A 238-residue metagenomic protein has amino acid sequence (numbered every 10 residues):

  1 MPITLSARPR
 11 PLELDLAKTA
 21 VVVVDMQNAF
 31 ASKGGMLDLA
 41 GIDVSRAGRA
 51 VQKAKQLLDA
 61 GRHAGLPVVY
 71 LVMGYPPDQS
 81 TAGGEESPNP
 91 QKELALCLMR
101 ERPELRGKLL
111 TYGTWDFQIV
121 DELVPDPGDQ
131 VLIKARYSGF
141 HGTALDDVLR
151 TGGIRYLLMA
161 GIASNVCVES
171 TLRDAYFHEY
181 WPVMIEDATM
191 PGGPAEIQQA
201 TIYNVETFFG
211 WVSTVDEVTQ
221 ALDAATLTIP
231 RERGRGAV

Functional and structural regions predicted by a protein language model:
M1-A20, A29, Q56-A64, T81 (+1 more regions): Active-site-adjacent betaalpha module
A17, G35-G61, L66-Y70: A short alpha/beta connector and helix-capping loop motif
T19-L39: Short, contiguous, helix-prone interaction/anchoring segments in small proteins
V23, Y70, M184: Short beta-strand "acidic-cap" motif of Rossmann-like dinucleotide-binding folds
M26, M73, D187: Active-site loop/turn elements of alpha/beta-hydrolase fold enzymes, especially the short glycine-/histidine-rich
Y70-L71, G128: Short N-terminal secondary-structure initiator segments
L71-G74, I162: Short, well-ordered beta-to-alpha junction loops that form the rim of enzyme active sites and present histidine/acidic
